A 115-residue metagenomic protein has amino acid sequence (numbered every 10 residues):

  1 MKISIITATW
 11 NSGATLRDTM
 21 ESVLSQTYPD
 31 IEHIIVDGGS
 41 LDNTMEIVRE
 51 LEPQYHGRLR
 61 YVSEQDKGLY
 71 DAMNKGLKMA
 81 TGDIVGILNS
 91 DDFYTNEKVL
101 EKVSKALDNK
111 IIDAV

Functional and structural regions predicted by a protein language model:
M1-S25: N-proximal low-complexity "stem/linker" segments adjacent to membrane-targeting elements
A14-R17, D42-L51: Acidic helix N-cap motif at the loop->helix transition within catalytic regions of sugar-transfer enzymes
P29, D37-E46, N89: A conserved acidic beta->alpha catalytic loop
Y61: Catalytic phosphate/metal-binding cores of nucleic-acid and nucleotide-processing enzymes, i.e., regions that mediate
E64-A80: Glycine-rich, basic loop-to-helix element that forms the pyrophosphate-binding segment of sugar-nucleotide handling
K67, D92-Y94: Acidic metal-phosphate-binding loop of nucleotide-sugar-dependent transferases
V85: Short aromatic/hydrophobic "clamp" motif used to bind/position activated sugar donors
E97-V115: Conserved donor NDP-sugar-binding/catalytic core segment of glycosyltransferases
